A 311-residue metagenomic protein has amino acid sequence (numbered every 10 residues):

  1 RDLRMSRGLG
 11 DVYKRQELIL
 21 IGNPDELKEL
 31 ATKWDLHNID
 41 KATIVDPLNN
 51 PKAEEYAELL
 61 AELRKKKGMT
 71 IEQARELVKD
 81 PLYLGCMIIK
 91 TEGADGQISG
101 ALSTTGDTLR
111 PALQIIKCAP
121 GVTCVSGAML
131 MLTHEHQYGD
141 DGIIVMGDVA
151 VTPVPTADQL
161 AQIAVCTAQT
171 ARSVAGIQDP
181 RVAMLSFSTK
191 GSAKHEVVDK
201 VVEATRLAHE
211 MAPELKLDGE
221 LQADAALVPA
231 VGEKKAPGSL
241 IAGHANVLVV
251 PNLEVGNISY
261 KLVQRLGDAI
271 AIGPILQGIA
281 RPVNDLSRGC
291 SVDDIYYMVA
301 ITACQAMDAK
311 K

Functional and structural regions predicted by a protein language model:
D2-L9, Y13: Single conserved hydrophobic/aromatic residue that forms the stacking wall/gate of nucleotide- or nucleobase-binding
R15-D46: Terminal amphipathic helices with adjacent charged low-complexity linkers/tails
I19, L30, N50, Q137-G219 (+1 more regions): Glycine-rich phosphate/diphosphate-binding loop of Rossmann-like nucleotide-binding domains
K52-T123, G256-N257: N-terminal glycine-rich phosphate/adenylate-binding segment common to multiple enzyme folds
E58-R64, G68-Y83, M87-I88, V149 (+1 more regions): Active-site rim loops that border cofactor/substrate pockets in soluble metabolic enzymes
G100-L102, T108-E135, M211, K216-D218 (+1 more regions): Short, acidic/small-residue loops that bind anionic groups at enzyme active sites
M129-D158, V283-D285, S291-D293, V299 (+2 more regions): A structural-propensity feature for long, helix-poor, extended segments
L240, V255, Y260-K311: Internal helix-turn-beta structural module
